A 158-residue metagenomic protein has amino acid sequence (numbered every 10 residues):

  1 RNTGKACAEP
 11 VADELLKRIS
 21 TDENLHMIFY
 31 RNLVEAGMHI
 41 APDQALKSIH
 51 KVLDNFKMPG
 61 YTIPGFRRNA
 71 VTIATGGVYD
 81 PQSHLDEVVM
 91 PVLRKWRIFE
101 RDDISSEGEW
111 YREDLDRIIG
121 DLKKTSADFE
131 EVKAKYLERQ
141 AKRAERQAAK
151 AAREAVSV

Functional and structural regions predicted by a protein language model:
R1-V158: Non-heme di-metal
